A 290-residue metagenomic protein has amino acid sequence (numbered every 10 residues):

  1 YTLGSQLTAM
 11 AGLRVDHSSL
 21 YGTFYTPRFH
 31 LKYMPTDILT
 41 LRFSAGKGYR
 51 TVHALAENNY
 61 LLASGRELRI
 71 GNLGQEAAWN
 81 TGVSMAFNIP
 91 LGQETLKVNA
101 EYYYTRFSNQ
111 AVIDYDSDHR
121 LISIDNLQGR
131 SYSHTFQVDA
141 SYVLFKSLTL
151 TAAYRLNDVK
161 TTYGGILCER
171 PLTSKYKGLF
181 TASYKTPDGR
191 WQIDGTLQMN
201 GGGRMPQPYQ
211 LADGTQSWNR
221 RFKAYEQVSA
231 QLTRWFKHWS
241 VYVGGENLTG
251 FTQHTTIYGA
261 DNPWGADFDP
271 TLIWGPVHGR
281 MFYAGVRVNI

Functional and structural regions predicted by a protein language model:
Y1, F29-Y33, V83-F87, V138-Y142 (+5 more regions): Residues on the lipid-exposed face of transmembrane beta-strands in outer-membrane beta-barrel proteins
Y1-T40, T51-V52, A56, L62: Signature of Gram-negative outer-membrane beta-barrel scaffolds
T2-Q6, V98, Y102-R106, N126-Y209 (+1 more regions): Gram-negative outer-membrane beta-barrel transporters
G4-T8, M34-I38, A78, P90-Q93 (+5 more regions): Outer-membrane beta-barrel channels and translocator barrels
L13-S19, A45-T51, N58-Y60, F87-I89 (+7 more regions): Transmembrane beta-strands of outer-membrane beta-barrel pores
T23-Y25, A77-T81, Y104, R130-H134 (+4 more regions): Residues that define the transmembrane beta-barrel architecture of outer-membrane proteins
M34, T40-R42, G74-Y132: Membrane-embedded beta-barrel scaffold of Gram-negative outer-membrane proteins
L150, M199-Y209, T233-I290: C-terminal beta-signal and adjacent terminal beta-strands/loops of Gram-negative outer-membrane beta-barrel proteins
